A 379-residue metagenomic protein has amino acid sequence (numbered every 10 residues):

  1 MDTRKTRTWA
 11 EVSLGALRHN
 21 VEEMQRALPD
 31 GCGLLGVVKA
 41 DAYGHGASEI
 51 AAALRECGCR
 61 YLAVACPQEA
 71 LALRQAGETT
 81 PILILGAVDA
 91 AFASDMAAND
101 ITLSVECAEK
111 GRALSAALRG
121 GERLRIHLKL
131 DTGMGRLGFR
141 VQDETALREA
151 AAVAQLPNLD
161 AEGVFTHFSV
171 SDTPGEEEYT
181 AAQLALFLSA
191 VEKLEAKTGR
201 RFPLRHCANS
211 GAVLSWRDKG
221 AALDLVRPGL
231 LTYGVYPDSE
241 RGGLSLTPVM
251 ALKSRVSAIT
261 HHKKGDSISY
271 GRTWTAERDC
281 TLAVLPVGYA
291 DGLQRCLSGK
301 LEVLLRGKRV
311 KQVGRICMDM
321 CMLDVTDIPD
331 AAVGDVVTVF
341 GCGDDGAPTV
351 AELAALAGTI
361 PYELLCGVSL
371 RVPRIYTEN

Functional and structural regions predicted by a protein language model:
D2-R18, R26, Q68-E69, V88-A90 (+6 more regions): Active-site anion/phosphate-binding pocket segments in diverse small-molecule metabolic enzymes
D2-R4, T8-E11, R18-H19, R26 (+1 more regions): Active-site-proximal beta-alpha core segment in soluble small-molecule metabolic enzymes
